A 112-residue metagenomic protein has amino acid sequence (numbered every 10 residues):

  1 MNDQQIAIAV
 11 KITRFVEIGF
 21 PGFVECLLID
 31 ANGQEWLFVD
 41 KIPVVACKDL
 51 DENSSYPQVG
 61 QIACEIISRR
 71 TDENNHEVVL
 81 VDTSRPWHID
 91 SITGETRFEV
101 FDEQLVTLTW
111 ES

Functional and structural regions predicted by a protein language model:
N2-E99: Basic/aromatic-rich interaction segments and small domains that mediate binding to polyanionic partners
Q104-S112: Short, charged, intrinsically disordered terminal tails
